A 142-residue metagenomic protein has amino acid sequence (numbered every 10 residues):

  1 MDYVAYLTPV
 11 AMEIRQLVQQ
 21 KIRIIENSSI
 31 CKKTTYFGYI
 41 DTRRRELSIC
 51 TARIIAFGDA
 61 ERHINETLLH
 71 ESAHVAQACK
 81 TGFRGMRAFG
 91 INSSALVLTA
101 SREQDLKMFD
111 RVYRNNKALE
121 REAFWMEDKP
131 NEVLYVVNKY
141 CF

Functional and structural regions predicted by a protein language model:
M1-A52, F57-E61: Auxiliary, metal-adjacent structural segments of Zn-dependent hydrolase domains
Q20, M86-F142: Metalloprotease/metallohydrolase-associated module, dominated by Zn2+-dependent proteases
C31, C50-A52, C79, K139-F142: Functionally engaged cysteine thiol sites
F57-N65, N116-L119: Aromatic-acidic/polar surface patches that form glycan- and anion
A60-A76: Short alpha-helix carrying the canonical HExxH Zn2+-binding catalytic motif
E71-G90: Catalytic Zn2+-binding segment of zinc metalloproteases
